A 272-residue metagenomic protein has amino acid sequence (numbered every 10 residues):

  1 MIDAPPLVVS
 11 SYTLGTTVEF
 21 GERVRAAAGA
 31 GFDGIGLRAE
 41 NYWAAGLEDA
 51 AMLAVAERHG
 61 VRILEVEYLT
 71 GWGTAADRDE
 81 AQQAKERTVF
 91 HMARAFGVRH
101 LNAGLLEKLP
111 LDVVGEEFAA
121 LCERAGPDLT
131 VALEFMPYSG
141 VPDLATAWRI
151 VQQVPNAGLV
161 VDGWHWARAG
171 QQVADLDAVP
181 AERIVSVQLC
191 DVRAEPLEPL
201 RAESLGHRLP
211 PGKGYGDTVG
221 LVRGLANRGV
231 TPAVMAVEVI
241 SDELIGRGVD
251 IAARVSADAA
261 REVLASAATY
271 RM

Functional and structural regions predicted by a protein language model:
M1-R94, N156-G158, R254, D258-M272: N-terminal pre-domain/capping segments
Y12-L14, R38-Y42, Y68-G71, L106-K108 (+4 more regions): Active-site beta-loop-alpha junctions enriched in small/polar residues
G21, R25, R58-H59, G73-G158 (+4 more regions): Active-site acidic/histidine proton-transfer and metal-coordination neighborhood in alpha/beta enzyme cores
A27, I35, A56, A93 (+7 more regions): Conserved, mostly hydrophobic/aromatic
F32, A95-V98, N156, I184 (+1 more regions): A structural motif
I35, L64, E123-Y215, A267: Acidic/histidine-rich catalytic cores of soluble enzymes
K213-R228: A short, acidic, amphipathic alpha-helical segment used as a generic capping/interface helix at domain edges
L225, P232-A252: C-terminal alpha-helical cap/extension of soluble enzyme domains
